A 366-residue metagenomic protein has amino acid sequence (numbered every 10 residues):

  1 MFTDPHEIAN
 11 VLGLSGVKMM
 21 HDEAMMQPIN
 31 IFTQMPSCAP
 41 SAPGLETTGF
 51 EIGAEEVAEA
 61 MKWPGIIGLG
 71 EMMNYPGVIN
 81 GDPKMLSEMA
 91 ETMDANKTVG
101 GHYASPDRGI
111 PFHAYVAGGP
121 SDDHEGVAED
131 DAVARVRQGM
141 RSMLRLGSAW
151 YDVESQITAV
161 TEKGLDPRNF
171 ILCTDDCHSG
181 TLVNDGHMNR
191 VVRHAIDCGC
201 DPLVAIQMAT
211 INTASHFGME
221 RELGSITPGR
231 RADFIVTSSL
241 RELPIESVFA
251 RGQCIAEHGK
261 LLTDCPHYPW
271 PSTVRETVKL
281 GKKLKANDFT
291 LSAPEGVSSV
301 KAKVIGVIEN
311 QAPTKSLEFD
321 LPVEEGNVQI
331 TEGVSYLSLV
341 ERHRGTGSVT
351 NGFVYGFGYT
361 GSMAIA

Functional and structural regions predicted by a protein language model:
M1-T98, E162-L165: Divalent-metal coordination cores built from histidine and acidic residues
K18-A24, E56, T158-V160, F289-L291 (+1 more regions): Intrinsically disordered, low-complexity boundary segments flanking structured domains
T33-S41, V116-P120, C177-G180, Q311-P322: Short N-terminal helix-initiation segments at or just after the protein's N-terminus
Q34-P36, C173, V340: Short beta-strand segments
I66, N169, V334-Y336: A residue-level signal for beta-strand positions that form part of recognition/binding surfaces within mature
G68-A209, S215-T227, F234-S239, P244-A250 (+4 more regions): Active-site core of metal-dependent hydrolases
V183-G199, L203-A366: Active-site microenvironment of metallo-dependent hydrolases
